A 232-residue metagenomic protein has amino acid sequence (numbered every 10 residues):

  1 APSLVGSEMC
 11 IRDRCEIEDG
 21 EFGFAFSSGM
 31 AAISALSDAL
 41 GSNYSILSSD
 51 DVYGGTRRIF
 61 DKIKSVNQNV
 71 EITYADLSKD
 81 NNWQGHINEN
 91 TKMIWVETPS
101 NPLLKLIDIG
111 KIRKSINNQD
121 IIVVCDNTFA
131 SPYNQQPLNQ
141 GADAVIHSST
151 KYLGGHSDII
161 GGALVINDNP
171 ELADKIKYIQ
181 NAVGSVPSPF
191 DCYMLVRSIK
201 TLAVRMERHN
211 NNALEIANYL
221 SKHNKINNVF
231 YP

Functional and structural regions predicted by a protein language model:
A1-G6, C10-I11: Single conserved hydrophobic/aromatic residue that forms the stacking wall/gate of nucleotide- or nucleobase-binding
F22-K225, F230: Conserved PLP-enzyme active-site core in the AAT-like
